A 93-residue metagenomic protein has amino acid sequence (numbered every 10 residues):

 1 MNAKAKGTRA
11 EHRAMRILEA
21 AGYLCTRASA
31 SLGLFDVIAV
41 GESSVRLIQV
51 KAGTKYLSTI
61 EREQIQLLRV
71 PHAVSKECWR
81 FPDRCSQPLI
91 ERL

Functional and structural regions predicted by a protein language model:
M1-A28: Acidic-basic catalytic patches of nuclease active cores, encompassing PD-(D/E)XK and other metal-cofactor nuclease
A5, H12, I60-R62, Q66-L93: Domain-level recognition of nuclease-like catalytic cores that cleave nucleotide substrates
L18, V37-A39, S43-T54: Conserved catalytic cores of phosphodiester-cleaving nucleases, focusing on short active-site segments
A20-L34, I38-E42: Active-site metal-binding core of divalent-cation-utilizing nuclease and nuclease-like domains
R27, Q49, C78-R80: Structural signal for conserved beta-strand scaffold positions within catalytic alpha/beta enzyme cores
S31, G53, P82-R84: Short, solvent-exposed coil/turn elements at secondary-structure transition points
S43-R46, K55-L57, E61, Q66-L67: Extended catalytic cores and adjacent scaffolds of nucleotide/polyanion-binding enzymes
